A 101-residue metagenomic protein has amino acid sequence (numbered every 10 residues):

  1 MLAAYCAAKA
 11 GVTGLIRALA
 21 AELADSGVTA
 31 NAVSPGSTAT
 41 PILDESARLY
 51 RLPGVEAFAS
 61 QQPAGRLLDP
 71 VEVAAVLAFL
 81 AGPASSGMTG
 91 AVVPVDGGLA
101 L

Functional and structural regions predicted by a protein language model:
M1-A4: Conserved catalytic loop/helix region of short-chain dehydrogenase/reductase
A8, I16: Active-site helix of classical SDR
A21-D25, S86: Alpha-helical segment proximal to the catalytic Tyr-Lys
D25-V28, A91: Active-site loop of short-chain dehydrogenase/reductase
S26, A64-R66: Hydrophobic/basic alpha-helical segments enriched in Actinobacteria
T29-A39, A81, P94-D96: Conserved SDR Rossmann-fold cofactor-binding beta-strand/turn motif
S37-Q61, E72: A glycine/serine/threonine-rich, flexible loop-to-helix segment that serves as the NAD(P) cofactor-binding "lid"
R66-V95, A100: C-terminal substrate-recognition "lid" of short-chain dehydrogenase/reductases
